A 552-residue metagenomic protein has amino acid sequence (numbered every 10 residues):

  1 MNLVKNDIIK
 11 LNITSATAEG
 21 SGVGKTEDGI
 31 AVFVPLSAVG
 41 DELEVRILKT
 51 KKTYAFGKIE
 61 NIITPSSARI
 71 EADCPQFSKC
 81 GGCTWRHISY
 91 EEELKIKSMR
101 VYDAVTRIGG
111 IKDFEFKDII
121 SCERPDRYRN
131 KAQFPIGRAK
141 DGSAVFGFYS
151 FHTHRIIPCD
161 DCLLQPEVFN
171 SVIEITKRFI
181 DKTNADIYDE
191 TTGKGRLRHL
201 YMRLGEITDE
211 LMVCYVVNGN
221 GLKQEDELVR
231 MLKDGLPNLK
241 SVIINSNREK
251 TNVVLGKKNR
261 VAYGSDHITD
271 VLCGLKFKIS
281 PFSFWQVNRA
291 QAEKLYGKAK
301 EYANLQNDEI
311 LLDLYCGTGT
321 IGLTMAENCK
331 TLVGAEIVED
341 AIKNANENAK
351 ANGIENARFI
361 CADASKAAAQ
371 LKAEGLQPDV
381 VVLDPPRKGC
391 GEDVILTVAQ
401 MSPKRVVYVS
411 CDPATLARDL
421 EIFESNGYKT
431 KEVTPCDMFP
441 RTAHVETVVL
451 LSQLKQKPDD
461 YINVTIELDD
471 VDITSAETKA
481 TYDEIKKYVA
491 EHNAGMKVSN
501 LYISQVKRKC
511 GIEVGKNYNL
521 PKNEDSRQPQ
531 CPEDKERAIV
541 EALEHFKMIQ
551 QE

Functional and structural regions predicted by a protein language model:
M1-Q76, R358, K366: Terminal RNA-binding accessory module
N2-K10, A18, N220-T474, Y482-D483: Rossmann-like S-adenosyl-L-methionine
G22-E27, G147-S150, C214-V216, A345: Short, acidic/hydrophobic/Gly-rich beta-strand patch recurrent on exposed beta strands that often constitutes part
E60-A72, G81-I187, I207, L222: Extended interfacial segments that mediate partner engagement and assembly in macromolecular machines
K117-P125, E190-T191, R198-R203, P435-M438: Short, solvent-exposed loop/turn elements at beta->coil junctions and helix N-caps that rim active or binding pockets
T481-N493, S504-C510: DNA-recognition alpha helix
V514-E524: Short Lys/Arg-enriched helix C-cap and helix-to-coil transition segments that create basic nucleic-acid-contact patches
P529-E552: Phospho-regulated, low-complexity intrinsically disordered regions of nuclear gene-regulatory and chromatin-associated
